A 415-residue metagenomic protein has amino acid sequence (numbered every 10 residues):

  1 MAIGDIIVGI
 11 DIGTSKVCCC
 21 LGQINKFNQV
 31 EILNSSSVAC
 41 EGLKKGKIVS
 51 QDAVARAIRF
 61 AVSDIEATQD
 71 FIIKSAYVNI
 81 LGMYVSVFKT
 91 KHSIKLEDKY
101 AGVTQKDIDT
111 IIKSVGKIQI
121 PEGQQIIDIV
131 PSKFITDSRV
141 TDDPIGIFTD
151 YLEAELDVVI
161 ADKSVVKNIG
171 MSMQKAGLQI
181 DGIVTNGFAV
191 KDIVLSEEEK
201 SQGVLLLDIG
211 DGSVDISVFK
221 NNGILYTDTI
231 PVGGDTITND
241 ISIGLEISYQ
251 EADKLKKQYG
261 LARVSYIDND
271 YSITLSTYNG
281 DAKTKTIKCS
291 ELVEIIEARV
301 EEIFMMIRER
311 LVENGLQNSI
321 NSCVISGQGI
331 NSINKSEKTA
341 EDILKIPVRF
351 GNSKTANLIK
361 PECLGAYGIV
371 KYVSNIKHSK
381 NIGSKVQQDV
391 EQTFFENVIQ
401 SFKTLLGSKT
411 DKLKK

Functional and structural regions predicted by a protein language model:
M1-K16, C20-L205, G223, S248-Q250 (+5 more regions): Nucleotide/phosphate-binding catalytic cleft detector across ATP-hydrolyzing and phosphate-transferring enzymes
I10, C19, V78, M173 (+5 more regions): Residue-level signature of catalytic and energy-coupling elements of molecular machines, predominantly ATP/GTP-dependent
I10-K16, I80-L81, E198, L206-S213 (+3 more regions): A short acidic Gly-Thr/Ser loop motif
K16, A161, L261-R263, S319-A340: Glycine-rich phosphate-binding loops at beta-strand->alpha-helix junctions
T104-Q105, D109, E341-Y367: Conserved phosphate-binding/catalytic loops in two-lobed NTP-binding clefts
P231-D253: A conserved active-site cap/scaffold subdomain adjacent to cofactor or substrate pockets
R299-R308: A general structural motif
E309-S322, S332-F350, S379: ATP-binding/phosphotransfer module of carbohydrate and carboxylate kinases, centering on a glycine-rich
